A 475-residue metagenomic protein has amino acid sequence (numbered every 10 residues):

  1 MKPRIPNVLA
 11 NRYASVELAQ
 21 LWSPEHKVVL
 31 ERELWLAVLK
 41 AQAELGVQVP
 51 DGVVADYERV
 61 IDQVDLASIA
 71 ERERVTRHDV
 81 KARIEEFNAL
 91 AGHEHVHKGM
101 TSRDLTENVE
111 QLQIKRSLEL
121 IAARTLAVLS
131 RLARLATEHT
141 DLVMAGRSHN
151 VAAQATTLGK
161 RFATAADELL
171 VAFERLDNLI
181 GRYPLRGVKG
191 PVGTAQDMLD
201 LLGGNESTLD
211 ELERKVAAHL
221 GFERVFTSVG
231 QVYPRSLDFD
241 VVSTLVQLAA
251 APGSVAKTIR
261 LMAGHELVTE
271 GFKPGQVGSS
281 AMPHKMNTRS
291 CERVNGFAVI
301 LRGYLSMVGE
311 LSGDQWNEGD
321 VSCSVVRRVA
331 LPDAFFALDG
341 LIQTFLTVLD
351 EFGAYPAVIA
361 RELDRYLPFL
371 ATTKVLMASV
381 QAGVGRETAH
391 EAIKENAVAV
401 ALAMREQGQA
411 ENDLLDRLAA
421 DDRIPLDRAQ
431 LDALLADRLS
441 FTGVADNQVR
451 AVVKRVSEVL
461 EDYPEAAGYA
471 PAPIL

Functional and structural regions predicted by a protein language model:
M1-A195, D200, G204-K215, G278 (+4 more regions): A helix-coil-helix interface module used to build multimeric assemblies and to scaffold catalytic/cofactor sites
Y13-L18, L36, I61-A67, G271-G278 (+5 more regions): Short acidic (Asp/Glu) and glycine-rich catalytic loops that position anionic groups and cofactors
A19-S23, S68-A70, Q276-G296, E318-D333 (+4 more regions): Short beta-alpha connecting loops at secondary-structure transitions that line or flank enzyme active sites
A37-A41, E86, L90, R131 (+18 more regions): Generic, well-ordered alpha-helical scaffold segments in large soluble proteins
S102, L199, G203, V225-V229 (+5 more regions): A structural signal for small-residue-enriched, beta-sheet-centric alpha/beta enzyme cores and oligomeric scaffold folds
E110-A122, T137, V151-Q315, S322-G340: Charged, flexible cofactor/metal-binding loops and thiol motifs
I300-R386, A392-E395: Long, amphipathic alpha-helical stalk/connector segments used for oligomerization, subunit docking, or mechanical
